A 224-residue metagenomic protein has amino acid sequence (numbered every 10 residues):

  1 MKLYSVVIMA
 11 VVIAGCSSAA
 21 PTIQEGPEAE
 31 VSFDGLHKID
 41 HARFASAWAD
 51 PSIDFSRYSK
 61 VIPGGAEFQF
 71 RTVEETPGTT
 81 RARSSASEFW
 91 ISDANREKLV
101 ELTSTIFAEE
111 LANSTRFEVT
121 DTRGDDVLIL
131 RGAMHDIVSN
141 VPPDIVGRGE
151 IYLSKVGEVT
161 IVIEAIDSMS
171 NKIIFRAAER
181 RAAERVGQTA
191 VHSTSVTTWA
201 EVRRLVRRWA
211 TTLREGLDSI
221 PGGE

Functional and structural regions predicted by a protein language model:
K2-M9: Sec-dependent signal peptide recognition, specifically the positively charged N-region followed immediately by
I13-G15: C-terminal motif of bacterial Sec signal peptides marking the signal peptidase cleavage site
S17-A49, E158, M169-R176, A183-E224: C-terminal/domain-edge helix-coil "capping" segments
D50-S56: Short secondary-structure boundary/capping segments within folded domains
S56, S92-S104, Y152-V156, S195-V206: Solvent-exposed, acidic/flexible segments
S56-I129: N-terminal segment of the mature soluble domain
V100, S104-A108, A112, M134 (+2 more regions): Extracytoplasmic/secreted envelope proteins and their assembly/folding machinery, especially bacterial periplasmic
E109, N113-K172, E184-S193: Surface-exposed short loop/turn segments
